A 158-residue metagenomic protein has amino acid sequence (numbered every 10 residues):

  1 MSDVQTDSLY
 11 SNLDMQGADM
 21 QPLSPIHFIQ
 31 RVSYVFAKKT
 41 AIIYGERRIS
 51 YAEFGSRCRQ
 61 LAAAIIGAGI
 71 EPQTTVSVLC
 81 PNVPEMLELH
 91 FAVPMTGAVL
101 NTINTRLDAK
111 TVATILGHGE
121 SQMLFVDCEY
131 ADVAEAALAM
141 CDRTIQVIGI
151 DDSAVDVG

Functional and structural regions predicted by a protein language model:
M1-P22: Flexible, non-catalytic linker and terminal segments flanking ANL/adenylate-forming cores
S11-D14, E46, G119: Short, histidine-centered active-site or binding-site loop motifs used for metal coordination, general acid-base
G17, I29, A131: Small-residue-rich anion-binding loops in enzyme active sites
M20-Q21, Q30, K38-V83, L87-F91 (+2 more regions): Conserved AMP-binding/adenylate-forming core of the ANL superfamily
Q21-P25, V126: Residue-level signature of the cytosolic catalytic core of signaling kinases
I26-Y34: Short linear motifs in intrinsically disordered
S33-K38, R143: A short, compositionally biased
G67-A68, M95-G158: Structural core segment of the AMP-binding/adenylate-forming
